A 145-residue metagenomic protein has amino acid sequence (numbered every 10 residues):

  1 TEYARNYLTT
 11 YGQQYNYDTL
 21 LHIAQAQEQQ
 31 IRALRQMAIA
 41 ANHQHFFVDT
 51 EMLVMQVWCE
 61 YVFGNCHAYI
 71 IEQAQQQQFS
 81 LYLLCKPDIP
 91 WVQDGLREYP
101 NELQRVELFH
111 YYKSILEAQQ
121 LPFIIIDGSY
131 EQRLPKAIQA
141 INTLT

Functional and structural regions predicted by a protein language model:
T1, V48-T50, C85: Active-site flanking residues adjacent to catalytic metal/cofactor-binding acidic residues
T1-E28, R32: Conserved substrate/cofactor phosphate-moiety recognition/catalytic segment in nucleotide-dependent phosphotransferases
Y7-T10, E51-Q56, P87-Q93: Short, basic/glycine-rich phosphate-binding loops at helix/coil junctions that contact nucleotide phosphates
L21-Q78: Glycine-rich phosphate-binding loop used to anchor ATP phosphates in small-molecule kinases, encompassing both
H22, A26-Q29, Y111, K136 (+1 more regions): Alpha-helical elements of Rossmann-like donor-binding domains used by nucleotide-donor carbohydrate transfer enzymes
V62-Q132: A glycine- and Lys/Arg-enriched "phosphate-lid" helix/loop adjacent to the NTP-binding pocket of small-molecule kinases
I126, Y130-T145: Basic, glycine-rich
